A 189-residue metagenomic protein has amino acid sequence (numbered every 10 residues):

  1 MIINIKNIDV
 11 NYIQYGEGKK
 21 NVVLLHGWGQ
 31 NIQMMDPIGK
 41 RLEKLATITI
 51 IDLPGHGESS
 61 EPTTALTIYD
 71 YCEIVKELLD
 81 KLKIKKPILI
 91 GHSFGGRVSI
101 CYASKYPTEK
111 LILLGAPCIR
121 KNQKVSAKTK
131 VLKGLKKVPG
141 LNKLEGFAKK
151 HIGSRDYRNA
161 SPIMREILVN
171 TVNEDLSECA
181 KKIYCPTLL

Functional and structural regions predicted by a protein language model:
M1-D9: N-terminal cap/lid segment of alpha/beta-hydrolase-fold proteins
I8-E58: Conserved HGGG/HGGXW glycine-rich cap/lid loop of the alpha/beta-hydrolase fold
G27-Q30, S93, P117: Active-site glycine-rich loops that stabilize anionic/oxyanionic intermediates across multiple enzyme folds
M34-D36, S59-A65, N122-K124: Conserved catalytic-core motifs of eukaryotic protein kinase domains, centered on the activation segment
I50-I90: Active-site loop/oxyanion-hole signature of alpha/beta-hydrolase fold enzymes
T64, R97-G140: Flexible "cap/lid" loop of the alpha/beta hydrolase fold
K150-C179: Hydrophobic, aromatic-rich cap/lid helix
K182-I183, L189: Short beta-strand/loop motif that positions the catalytic acidic residue of the alpha/beta-hydrolase fold
